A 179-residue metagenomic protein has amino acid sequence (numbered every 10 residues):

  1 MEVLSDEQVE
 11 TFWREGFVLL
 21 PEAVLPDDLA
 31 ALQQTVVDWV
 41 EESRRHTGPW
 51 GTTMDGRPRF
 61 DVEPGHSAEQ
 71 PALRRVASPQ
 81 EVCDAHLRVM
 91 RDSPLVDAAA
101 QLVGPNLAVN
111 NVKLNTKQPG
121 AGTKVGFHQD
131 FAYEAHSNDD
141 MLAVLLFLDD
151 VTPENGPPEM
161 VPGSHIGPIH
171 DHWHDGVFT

Functional and structural regions predicted by a protein language model:
M1-E15, P21-F127, Y133-A135: Non-heme Fe(II)-dependent double-stranded beta-helix
E10, V151-T179: Double-stranded beta-helix
L20, A132-E134, P153, I166: General alpha-helical segment detector with a strong preference for membrane-spanning helices and helix-boundary regions
A23, A135-S137, G156, I169-H170: Active-site-proximal flexible loops/turns
T52, L148, E159: Active-site environment of non-heme Fe oxygenases that use a 2-His-1-carboxylate facial triad
L102, A135-P153: Short, conserved beta-strand element in jelly-roll/cupin
V112, L142, G156: Change "...and in nucleic-acid phosphodiester-cleaving endonucleases..." to "...and in nucleic-acid processing enzymes
K113, Q118, Q129, L146-D150 (+1 more regions): Short, structured patches in soluble enzyme cores that scaffold and shape functional sites
